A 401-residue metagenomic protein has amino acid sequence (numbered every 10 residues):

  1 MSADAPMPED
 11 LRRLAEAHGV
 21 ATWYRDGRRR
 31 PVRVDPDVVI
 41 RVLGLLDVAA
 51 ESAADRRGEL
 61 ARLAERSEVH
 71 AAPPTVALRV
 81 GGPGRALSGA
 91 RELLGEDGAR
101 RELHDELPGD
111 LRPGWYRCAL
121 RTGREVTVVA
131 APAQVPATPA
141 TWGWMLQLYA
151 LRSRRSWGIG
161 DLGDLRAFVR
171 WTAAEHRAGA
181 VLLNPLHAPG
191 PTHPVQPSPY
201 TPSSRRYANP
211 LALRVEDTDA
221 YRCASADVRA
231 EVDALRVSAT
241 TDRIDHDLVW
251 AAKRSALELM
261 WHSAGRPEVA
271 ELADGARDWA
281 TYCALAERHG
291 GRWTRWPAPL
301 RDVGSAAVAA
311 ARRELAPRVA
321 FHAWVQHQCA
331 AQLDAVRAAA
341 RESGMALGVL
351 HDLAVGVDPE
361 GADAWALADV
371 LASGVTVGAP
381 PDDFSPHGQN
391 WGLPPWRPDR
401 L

Functional and structural regions predicted by a protein language model:
M1-A131, C223-E268: Type-3 copper protein
A15, Y116, T172, Y282 (+2 more regions): Conserved, mostly hydrophobic/aromatic
R29-V32, R155-G163, W296-P299: Short, polar loop/linker segments at the starts of domains and inter-domain junctions
G82-G143, A150-L151, W157-H176, A180-L182 (+1 more regions): Extended acidic/polar, glycine-enriched regions that form or flank non-catalytic beta-rich accessory modules
T141-M145, A180-L182, A346-L350, A354: Structural preference for beta-strand elements that scaffold enzyme active sites
G163-R170, A174, E268, Q332-A339: Short alpha-helical segments and helix-capping/turn motifs at coil-helix boundaries
T192-A330, G356-L401: Alpha-amylase-like alpha-glycosidases and glucanotransferases acting on alpha-linked glucans and related
H322-G356: Conserved, well-ordered alpha-helix/loop/beta-strand core segments that scaffold catalytic motifs
